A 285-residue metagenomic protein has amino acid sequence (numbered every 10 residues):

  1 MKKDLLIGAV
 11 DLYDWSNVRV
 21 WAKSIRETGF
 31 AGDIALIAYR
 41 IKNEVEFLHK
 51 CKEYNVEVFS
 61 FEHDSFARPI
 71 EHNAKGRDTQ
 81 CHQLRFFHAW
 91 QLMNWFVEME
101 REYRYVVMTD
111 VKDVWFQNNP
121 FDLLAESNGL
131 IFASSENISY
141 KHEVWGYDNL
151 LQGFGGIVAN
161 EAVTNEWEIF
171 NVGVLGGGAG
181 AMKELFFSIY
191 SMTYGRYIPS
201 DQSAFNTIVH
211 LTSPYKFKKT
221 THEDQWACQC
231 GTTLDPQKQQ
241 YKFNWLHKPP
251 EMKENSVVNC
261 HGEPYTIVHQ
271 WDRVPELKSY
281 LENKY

Functional and structural regions predicted by a protein language model:
M1-F87, Q91-E102, G180: N-terminal anchoring/stem segment of glycosyltransferases
R19-A22, H63, P120-D122, F187-I189: Short coil/turn segments at secondary-structure boundaries
D64-E71, S139-K141, D224-G231, P275-E276: A short acidic, often aromatic-flanked loop/helix-cap motif at beta-alpha or helix-coil junctions that lines enzyme
E71-L84, G146-Q152, L234-F243, N255: Short, surface-exposed amphipathic charged segments that create phosphate/polyanion-binding patches used for binding
F86-G146: GT-A fold catalytic core of metal-dependent nucleotide-sugar glycosyltransferases, centered on the diacidic
D148-E166: Short, flexible, basic/aromatic active-site loop/helix in glycosyltransferases
T164-Y280: Catalytic core and acceptor-binding pocket of nucleotide-sugar-dependent glycosyltransferases
